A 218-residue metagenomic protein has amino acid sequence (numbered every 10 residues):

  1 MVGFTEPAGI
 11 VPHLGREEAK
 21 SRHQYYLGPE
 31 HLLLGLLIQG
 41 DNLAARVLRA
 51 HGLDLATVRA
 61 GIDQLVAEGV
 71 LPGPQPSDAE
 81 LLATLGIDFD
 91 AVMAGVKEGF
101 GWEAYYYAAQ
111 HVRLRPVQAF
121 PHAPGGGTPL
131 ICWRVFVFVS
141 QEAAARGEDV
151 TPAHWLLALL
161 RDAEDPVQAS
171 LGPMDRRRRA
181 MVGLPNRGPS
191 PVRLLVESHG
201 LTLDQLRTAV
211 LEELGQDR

Functional and structural regions predicted by a protein language model:
M1-R218: Histone-fold recognition with a strong bias for associated Lys/Arg-rich disordered tails
